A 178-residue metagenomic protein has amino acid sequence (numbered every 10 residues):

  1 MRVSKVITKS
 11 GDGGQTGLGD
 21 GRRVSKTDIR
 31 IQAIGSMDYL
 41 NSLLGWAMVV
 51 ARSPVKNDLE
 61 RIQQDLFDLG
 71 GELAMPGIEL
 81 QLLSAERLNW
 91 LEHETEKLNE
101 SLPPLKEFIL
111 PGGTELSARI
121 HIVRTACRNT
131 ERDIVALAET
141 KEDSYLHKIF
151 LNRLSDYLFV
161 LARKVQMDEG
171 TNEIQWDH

Functional and structural regions predicted by a protein language model:
M1-H178: Phosphate/pyrophosphate-binding loop motifs in nucleotide- or prenyl diphosphate-using proteins
